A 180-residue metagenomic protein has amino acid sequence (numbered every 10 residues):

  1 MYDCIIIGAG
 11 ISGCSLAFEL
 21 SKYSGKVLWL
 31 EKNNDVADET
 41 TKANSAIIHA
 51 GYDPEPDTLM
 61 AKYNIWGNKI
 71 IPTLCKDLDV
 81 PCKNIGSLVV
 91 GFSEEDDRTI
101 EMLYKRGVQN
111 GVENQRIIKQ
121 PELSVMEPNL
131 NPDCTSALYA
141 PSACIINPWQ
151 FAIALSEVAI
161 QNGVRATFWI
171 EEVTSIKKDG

Functional and structural regions predicted by a protein language model:
Y2-W29: N-terminal Rossmann-like FAD-binding beta1-loop-alpha1 element of flavoenzymes
S21-A43: Glycine-rich FAD pyrophosphate-binding loop
G25, V112, V164: Short phosphate-binding/catalytic loops that engage adenosine nucleotides
E31, I118-Q120, F168-E171: Short loop/edge segments at beta-strand edges and connector loops that shape dinucleotide/nucleotide cofactor-binding
N33-D35, L123, L155: Short beta-to-alpha linker loops that shape the active-site pocket of alpha/beta-hydrolase fold enzymes
A46-M126, T135: Dinucleotide-binding Rossmann-like beta1-alpha1 core, especially the glycine-rich loop that anchors the ADP
L138-G180: Helical element adjacent to the flavin cofactor pocket in flavoenzyme catalytic cores
